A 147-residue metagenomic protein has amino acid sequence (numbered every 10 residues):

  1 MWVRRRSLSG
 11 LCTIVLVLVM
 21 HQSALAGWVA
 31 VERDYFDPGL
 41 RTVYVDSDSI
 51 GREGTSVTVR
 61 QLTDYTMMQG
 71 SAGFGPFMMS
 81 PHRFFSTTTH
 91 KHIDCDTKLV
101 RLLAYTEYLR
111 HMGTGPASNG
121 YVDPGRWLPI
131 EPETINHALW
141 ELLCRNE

Functional and structural regions predicted by a protein language model:
M1, I14-V15, F84: Helix-centric, low-specificity signal for extended rod-like, repetitive segments
M1-W2, S56: General helical secondary-structure elements
W2-L11: Bacterial N-terminal signal peptides that target proteins for export
G10-H21: Bacterial N-terminal signal peptides
Q22-H90, D94-E147: N-terminal secretory-pathway/extracellular module detecting exported/lumenal segments and adjacent signal-anchor/first
